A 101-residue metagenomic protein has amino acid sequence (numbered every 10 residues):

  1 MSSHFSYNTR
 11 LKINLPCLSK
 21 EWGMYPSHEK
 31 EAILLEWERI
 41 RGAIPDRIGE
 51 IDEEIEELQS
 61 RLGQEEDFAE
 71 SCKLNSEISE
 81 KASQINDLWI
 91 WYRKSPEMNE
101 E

Functional and structural regions predicted by a protein language model:
Y7-L35: Short, charge-rich amphipathic alpha-helices with coiled-coil/heptad character
Y25, R47-E50: A generic short alpha-helical patch detector that favors 3-5-residue windows in or near N-terminal regions
E38-R47: A ubiquitous short alpha-helical element
I44, I51-L62, K81, L88: Non-transmembrane amphipathic alpha-helical segments
F68-E80: Short, charged, amphipathic alpha-helical segments
E80-N99: Amphipathic alpha-helical coiled-coil segments
